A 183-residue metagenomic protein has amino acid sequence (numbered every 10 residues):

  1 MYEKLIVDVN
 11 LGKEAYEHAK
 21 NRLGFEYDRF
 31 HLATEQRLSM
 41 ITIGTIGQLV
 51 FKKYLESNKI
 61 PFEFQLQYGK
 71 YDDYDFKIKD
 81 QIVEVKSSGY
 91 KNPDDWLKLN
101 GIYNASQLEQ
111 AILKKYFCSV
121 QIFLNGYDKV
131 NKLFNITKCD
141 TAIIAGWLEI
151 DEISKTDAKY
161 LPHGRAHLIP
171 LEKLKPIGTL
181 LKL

Functional and structural regions predicted by a protein language model:
M1-K79, K86-L183: Nucleic-acid endonuclease domains
